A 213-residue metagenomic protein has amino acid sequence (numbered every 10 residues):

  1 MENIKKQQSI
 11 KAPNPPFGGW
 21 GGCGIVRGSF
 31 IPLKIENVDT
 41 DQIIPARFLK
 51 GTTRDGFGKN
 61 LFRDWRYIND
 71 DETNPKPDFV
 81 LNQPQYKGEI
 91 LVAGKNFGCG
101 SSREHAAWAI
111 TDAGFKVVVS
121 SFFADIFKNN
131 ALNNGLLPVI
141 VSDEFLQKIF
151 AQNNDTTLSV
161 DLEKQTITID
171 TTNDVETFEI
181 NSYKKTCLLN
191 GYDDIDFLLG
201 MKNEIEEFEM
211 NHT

Functional and structural regions predicted by a protein language model:
M1-K11, G22-K50, G56, K185 (+1 more regions): N-terminal, positively charged, Ser/Thr/Ala/Gly-biased leader segments that form transit/presequence-like amphipathic
P15-G21: Glycine-biased, low-complexity coil/linker segments
I25, R54-T157, L162-E163: Feature captures the catalytic cores and cofactor-binding loops of soluble hydro-lyases/lyases that act on carboxylate
S29, L33-I35, A46-R47, D64-W65 (+5 more regions): Fold-independent oxyanion-binding glycine-rich loops and adjacent beta-strand/coil segments at enzyme active sites
I44, N130-N133, T172: Short acidic, glycine/serine/threonine-rich loops at helix termini
T52-F57, T177-E179: Compositionally biased, low-complexity linear motifs
G135-T213: Acidic, glycine-rich flexible loop/linker segments
